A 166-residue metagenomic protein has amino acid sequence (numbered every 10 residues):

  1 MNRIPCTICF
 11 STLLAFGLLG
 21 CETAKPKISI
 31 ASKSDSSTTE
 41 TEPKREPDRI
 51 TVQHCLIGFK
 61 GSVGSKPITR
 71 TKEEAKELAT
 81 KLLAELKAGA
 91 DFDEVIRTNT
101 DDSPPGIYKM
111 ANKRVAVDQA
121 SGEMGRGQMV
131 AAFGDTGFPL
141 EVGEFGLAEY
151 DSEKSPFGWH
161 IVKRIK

Functional and structural regions predicted by a protein language model:
M1-C9: Bacterial N-terminal signal peptides that target proteins for export
C9-A15: Hydrophobic helical h-region of N-terminal Sec-dependent signal peptides in bacterial secretory/periplasmic proteins
G17-G20: C-terminal motif of bacterial Sec signal peptides marking the signal peptidase cleavage site
E22-K27, A31-S32, T69-K166: Peptidyl-prolyl cis-trans isomerase
P26-I50: Acidic/polar surface patches and capping/hinge elements
R49-H54, I161: A residue-level signal for beta-strand positions that form part of recognition/binding surfaces within mature
Q53-K66: Acidic/histidine-rich, surface-exposed loop or edge segments in extracytoplasmic proteins
